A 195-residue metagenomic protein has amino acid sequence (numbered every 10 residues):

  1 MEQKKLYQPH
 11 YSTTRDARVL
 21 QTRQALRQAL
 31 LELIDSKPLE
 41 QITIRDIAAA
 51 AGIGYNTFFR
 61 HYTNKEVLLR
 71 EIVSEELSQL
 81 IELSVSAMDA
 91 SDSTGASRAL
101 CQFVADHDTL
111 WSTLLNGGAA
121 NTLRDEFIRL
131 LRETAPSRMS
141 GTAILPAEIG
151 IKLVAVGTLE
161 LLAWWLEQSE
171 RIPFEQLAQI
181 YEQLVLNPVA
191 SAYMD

Functional and structural regions predicted by a protein language model:
M1-V19, A192-D195: N-terminal intrinsically disordered/low-complexity leader segments
R15, T22-A25, P146: N-terminal positioning helix adjacent to the helix-turn-helix/winged-helix DNA-binding module
L20-L31, D35, E40-Q41, A49-G52 (+2 more regions): An amphipathic alpha-helix adjacent to DNA-recognition modules
I44: Helix-turn-helix DNA-binding elements, focusing on the entry/boundary residues of the two helices that contact DNA
S84-S112: Hydrophobic alpha-helical connector segments
R98-A99, G118-E160, Q183-L186, A190: Amphipathic alpha-helical packing segments from all-alpha helical-bundle domains
R171-D195: Short terminal or interdomain "cap/linker" segment that borders an active site or interface and mediates
